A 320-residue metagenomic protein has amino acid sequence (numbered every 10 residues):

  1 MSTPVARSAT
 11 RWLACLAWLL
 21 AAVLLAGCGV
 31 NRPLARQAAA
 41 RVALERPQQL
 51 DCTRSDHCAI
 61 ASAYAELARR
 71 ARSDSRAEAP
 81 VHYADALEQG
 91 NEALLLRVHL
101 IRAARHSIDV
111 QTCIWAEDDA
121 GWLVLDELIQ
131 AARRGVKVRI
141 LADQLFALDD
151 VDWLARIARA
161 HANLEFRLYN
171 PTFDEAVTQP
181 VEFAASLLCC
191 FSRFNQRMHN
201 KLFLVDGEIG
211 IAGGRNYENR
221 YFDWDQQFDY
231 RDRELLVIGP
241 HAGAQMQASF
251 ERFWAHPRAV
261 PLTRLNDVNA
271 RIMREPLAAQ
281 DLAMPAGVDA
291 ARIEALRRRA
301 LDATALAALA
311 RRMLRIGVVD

Functional and structural regions predicted by a protein language model:
M1-R11: N-terminal secretory signal peptides that target proteins for export/translocation
A14-A26: Bacterial N-terminal signal peptides
C28-K201, V205-D320: Charged, low-complexity intrinsically disordered terminal segments
